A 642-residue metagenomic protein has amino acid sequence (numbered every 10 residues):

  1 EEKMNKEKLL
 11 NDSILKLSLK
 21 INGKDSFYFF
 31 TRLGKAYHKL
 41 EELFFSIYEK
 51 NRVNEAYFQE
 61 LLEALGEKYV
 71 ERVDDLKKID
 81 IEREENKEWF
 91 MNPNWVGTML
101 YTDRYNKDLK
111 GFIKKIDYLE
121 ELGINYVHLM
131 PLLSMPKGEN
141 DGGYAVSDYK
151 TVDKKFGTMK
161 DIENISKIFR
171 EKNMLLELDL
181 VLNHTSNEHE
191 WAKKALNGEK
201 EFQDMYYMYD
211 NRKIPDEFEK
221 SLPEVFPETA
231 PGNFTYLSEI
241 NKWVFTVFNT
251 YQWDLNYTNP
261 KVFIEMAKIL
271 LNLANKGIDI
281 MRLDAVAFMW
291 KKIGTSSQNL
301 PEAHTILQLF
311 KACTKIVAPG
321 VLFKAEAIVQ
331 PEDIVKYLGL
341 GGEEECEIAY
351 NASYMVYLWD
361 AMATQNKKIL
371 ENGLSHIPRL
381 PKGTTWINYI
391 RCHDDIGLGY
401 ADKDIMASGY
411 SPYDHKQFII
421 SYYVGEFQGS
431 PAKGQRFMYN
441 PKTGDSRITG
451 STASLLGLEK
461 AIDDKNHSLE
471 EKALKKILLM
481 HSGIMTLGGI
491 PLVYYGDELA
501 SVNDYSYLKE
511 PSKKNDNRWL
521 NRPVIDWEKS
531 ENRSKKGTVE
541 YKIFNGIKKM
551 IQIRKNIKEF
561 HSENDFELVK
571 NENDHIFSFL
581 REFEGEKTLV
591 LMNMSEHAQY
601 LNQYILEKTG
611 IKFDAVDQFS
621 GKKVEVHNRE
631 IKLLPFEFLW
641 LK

Functional and structural regions predicted by a protein language model:
E2-K642: Active-site and adjacent substrate-binding regions of carbohydrate-active enzymes
